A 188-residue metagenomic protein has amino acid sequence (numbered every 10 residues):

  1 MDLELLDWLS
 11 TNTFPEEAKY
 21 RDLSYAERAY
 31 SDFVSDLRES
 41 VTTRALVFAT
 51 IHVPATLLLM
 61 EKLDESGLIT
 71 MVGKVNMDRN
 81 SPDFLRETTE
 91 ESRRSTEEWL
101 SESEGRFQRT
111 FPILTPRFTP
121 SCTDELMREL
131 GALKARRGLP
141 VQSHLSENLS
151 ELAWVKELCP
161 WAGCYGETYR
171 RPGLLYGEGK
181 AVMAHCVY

Functional and structural regions predicted by a protein language model:
D2-L68, S92-R106: Alpha-helical scaffold segments that flank or form the walls of functional sites
T56-V187: Metal-coordinating catalytic core of metallo-dependent amide/deamination hydrolases
